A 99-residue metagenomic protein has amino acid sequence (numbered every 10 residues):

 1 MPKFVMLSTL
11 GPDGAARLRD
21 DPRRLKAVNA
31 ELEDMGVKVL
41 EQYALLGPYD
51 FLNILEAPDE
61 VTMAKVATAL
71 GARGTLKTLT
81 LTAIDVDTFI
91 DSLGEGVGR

Functional and structural regions predicted by a protein language model:
M1-D34, K38, G47, I84-R99: Short S/T/G/P-rich N-terminal loop/turn motif that feeds into the first structured element of a domain
F4-T9, Y43-V66: Short, well-ordered beta-strand segments in beta-rich or mixed alpha/beta enzyme and ligand-binding folds
E31, L45, L70-A72: A generic structural signal for short, solvent-exposed coil/turn residues that cap or connect secondary-structure
G36-Y43, T78-L79: A short linear hydrophobic-aromatic micro-motif
A57-D87: An amphipathic, aromatic/His-enriched active-site/gating alpha helix that lines ligand/cofactor pockets
